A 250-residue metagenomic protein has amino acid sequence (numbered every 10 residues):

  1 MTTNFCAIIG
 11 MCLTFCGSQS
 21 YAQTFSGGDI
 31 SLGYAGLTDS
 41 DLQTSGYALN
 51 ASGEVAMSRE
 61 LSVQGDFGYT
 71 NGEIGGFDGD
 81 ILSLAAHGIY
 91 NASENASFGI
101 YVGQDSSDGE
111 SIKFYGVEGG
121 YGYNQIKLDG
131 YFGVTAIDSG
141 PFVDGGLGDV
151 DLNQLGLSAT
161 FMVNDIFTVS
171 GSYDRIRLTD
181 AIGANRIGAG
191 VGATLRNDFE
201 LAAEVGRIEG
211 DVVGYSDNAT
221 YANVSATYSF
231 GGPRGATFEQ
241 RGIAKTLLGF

Functional and structural regions predicted by a protein language model:
M1-G27, G231-F250: Cleavable N-terminal export/targeting peptides
Y21-E73, L248-F250: Short glycine/proline- and aromatic-enriched beta-strand/turn motifs that initiate or cap beta-hairpins
F25-G28, R59-G65, Y90, E94-I100 (+4 more regions): Repeated loop/turn-to-beta-strand initiation elements of outer-membrane beta-barrel proteins
S26, Q43-L49, D78-L84, S111-Y115 (+4 more regions): Residues that define the transmembrane beta-barrel architecture of outer-membrane proteins
L32-S40, F67-E73, V102-D108, K113 (+5 more regions): Transmembrane beta-strands of outer-membrane beta-barrel pores
A51-V55, A86-Y90, V117-Y121, L157-F161 (+2 more regions): Residues on the lipid-exposed face of transmembrane beta-strands in outer-membrane beta-barrel proteins
S111-L178, R186: Detector for outer-membrane/organellar transmembrane beta-barrel domains, recognizing the amphipathic beta-strand
T179-D180, D198, V213, Y221-F250: Flexible, glycine-rich linker and terminal segments associated with outer-membrane beta-barrel/transport systems
